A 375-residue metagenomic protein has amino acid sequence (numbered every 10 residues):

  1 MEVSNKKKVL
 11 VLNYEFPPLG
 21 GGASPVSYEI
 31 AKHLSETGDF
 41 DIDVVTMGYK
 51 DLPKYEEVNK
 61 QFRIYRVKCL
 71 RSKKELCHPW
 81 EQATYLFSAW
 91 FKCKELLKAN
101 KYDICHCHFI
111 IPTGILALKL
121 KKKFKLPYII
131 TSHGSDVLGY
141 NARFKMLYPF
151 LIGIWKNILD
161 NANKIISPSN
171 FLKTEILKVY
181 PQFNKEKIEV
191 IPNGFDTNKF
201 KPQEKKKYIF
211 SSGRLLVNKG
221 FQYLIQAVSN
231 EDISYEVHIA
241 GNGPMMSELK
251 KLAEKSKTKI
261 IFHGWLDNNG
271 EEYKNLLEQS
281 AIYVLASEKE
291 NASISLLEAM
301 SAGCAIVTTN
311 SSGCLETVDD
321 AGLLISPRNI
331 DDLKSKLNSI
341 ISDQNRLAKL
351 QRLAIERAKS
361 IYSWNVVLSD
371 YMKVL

Functional and structural regions predicted by a protein language model:
M1-E56, Q226-S229, N365: N-terminal subdomain of nucleotide-sugar transferases
L10, Q203-N230, V237-H238: Conserved donor-binding/catalytic core segment of Leloir-type glycosyltransferases
G48, F171, G194: Carbohydrate-associated surface elements
Y148-I165: Membrane-proximal helix-turn-helix segments that form the acceptor-binding/catalytic region of lipid-linked
K250-D267: Nucleotide-activated donor-binding/catalytic signature segment of Leloir-type glycosyltransferases, i.e., the conserved
E288: Aromatic "clamp/platform" in nucleotide-sugar-dependent glycosyltransferases that forms part of the donor/acceptor
A305-T308: Short hydrophobic beta-strand element within catalytic cores of glycosyltransferases and related nucleotide-activated
L323-I330, S339-Q344: Conserved acidic donor-binding segment of nucleotide-sugar-dependent glycosyltransferases
